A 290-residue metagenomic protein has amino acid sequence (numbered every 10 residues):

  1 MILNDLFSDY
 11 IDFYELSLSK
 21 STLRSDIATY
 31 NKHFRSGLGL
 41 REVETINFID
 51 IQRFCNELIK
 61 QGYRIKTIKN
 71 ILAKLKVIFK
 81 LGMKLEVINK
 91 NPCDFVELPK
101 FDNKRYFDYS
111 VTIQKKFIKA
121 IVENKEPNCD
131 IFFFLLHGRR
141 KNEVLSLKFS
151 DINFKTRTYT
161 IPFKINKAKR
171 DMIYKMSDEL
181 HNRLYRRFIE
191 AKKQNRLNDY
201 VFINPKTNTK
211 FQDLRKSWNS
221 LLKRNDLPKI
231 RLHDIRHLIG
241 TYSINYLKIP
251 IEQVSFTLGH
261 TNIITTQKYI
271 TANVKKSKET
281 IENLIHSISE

Functional and structural regions predicted by a protein language model:
L3-N4, I11-L81, L85-V87, N208-D213 (+1 more regions): N-terminal core-binding DNA-recognition domain of tyrosine site-specific recombinases/integrases
I65, K69, K84, I88 (+5 more regions): Basic, Lys/Arg- and aromatic-enriched nucleic-acid-binding interface segment
M83-P92, I189-N195: Proline-centered turn/helix-capping motifs that create local helix->coil transitions or kinks
K84, F133-E143, S217, R236-T261 (+1 more regions): C-terminal catalytic core of tyrosine-transesterase DNA break-rejoin enzymes
F95, V111, S146-I189: Conserved tyrosine-mediated DNA breakage-rejoining catalytic core shared by Y-recombinases
K116-F117, M172-K175, R186, T271-E290: DNA/chromatin major-groove-contacting recognition/catalytic segments
I161-K167, L258-N283: Catalytic-site neighborhood detector that most strongly recognizes the C-terminal catalytic loop/helix of tyrosine
I165, S177-P228: Active-site/catalytic core of tyrosine-dependent DNA strand-transfer enzymes
